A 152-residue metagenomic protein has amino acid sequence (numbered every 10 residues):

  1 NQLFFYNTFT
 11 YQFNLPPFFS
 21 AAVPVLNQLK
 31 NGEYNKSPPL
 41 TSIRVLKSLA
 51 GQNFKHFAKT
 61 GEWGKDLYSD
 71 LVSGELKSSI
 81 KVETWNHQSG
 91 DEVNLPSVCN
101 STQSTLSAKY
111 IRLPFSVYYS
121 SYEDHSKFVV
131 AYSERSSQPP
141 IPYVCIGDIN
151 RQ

Functional and structural regions predicted by a protein language model:
N1-Q152: PLD/PLD-like phosphodiesterase catalytic module centered on the HKD motif
